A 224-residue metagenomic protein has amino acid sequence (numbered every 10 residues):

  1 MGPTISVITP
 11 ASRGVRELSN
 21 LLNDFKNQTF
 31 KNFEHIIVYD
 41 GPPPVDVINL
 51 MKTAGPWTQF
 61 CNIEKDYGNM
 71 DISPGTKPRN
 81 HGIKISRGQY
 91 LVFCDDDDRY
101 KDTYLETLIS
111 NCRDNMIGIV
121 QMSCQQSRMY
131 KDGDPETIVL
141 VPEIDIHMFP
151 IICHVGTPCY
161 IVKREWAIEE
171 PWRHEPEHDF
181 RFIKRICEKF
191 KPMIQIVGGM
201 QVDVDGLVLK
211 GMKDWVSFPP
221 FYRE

Functional and structural regions predicted by a protein language model:
P3-S6, D24, E34, R181: Cell-envelope/extracellular polymer assembly enzymes that use nucleotide-activated donors
G14-N27: Short, well-formed alpha-helical segments that are part of the catalytic scaffolds of diverse glycosyltransferases
D24-G68: Acidic donor-binding segment of Leloir-type glycosyltransferases
D66-S86: Glycine-rich, basic loop-to-helix element that forms the pyrophosphate-binding segment of sugar-nucleotide handling
L91: Short aromatic/hydrophobic "clamp" motif used to bind/position activated sugar donors
D95-R99: The conserved acidic donor/metal-binding loop of glycosyltransferases
L105-E136: Conserved donor NDP-sugar-binding/catalytic core segment of glycosyltransferases
D145-E224: Conserved nucleotide-sugar donor-binding catalytic segment
